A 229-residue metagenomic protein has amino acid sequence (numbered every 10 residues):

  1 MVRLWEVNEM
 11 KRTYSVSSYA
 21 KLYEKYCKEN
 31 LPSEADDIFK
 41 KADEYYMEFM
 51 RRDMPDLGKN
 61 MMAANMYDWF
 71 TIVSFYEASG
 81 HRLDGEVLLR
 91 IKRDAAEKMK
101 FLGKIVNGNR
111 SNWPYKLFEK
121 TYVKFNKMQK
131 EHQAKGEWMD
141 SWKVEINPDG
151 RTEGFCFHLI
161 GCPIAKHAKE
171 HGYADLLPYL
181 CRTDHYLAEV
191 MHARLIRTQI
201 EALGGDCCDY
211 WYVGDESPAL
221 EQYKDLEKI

Functional and structural regions predicted by a protein language model:
V2-R82: N-terminal, charged low-complexity regulatory/assembly segments
V2-Y23, T198-E201, C207, V213-I229: Activation/maturation switch segments at domain boundaries
K59-M61, D149, A168-H171, L220 (+1 more regions): A short, structure-level motif marking secondary-structure boundaries and short turns
Y67-E170: Amphipathic interaction/junction segments at domain boundaries or subunit interfaces
F70, S74, T183, G205: Short, well-structured alpha-helical interface segments that form or flank functional binding sites
R82-G85, R151, L187-R194, D215-E221 (+1 more regions): Secondary-structure boundary elements
Y115-K120, K130-A134, A188, L195-G204 (+1 more regions): Noncatalytic linker/hinge segments flanking ATPase motor cores
K143-L203: Short, hydrophobic/π-rich interface segment
